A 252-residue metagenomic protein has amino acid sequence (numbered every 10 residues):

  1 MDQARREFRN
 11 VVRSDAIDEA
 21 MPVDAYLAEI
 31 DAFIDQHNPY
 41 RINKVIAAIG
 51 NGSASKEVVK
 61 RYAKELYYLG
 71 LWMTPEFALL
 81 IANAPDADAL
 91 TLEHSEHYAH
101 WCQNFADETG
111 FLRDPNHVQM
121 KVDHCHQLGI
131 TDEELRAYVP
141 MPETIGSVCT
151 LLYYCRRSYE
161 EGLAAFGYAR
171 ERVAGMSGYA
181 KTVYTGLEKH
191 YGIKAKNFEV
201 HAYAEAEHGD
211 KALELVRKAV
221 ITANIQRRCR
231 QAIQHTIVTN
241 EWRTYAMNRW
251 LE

Functional and structural regions predicted by a protein language model:
D2-E252: Non-heme di-metal
